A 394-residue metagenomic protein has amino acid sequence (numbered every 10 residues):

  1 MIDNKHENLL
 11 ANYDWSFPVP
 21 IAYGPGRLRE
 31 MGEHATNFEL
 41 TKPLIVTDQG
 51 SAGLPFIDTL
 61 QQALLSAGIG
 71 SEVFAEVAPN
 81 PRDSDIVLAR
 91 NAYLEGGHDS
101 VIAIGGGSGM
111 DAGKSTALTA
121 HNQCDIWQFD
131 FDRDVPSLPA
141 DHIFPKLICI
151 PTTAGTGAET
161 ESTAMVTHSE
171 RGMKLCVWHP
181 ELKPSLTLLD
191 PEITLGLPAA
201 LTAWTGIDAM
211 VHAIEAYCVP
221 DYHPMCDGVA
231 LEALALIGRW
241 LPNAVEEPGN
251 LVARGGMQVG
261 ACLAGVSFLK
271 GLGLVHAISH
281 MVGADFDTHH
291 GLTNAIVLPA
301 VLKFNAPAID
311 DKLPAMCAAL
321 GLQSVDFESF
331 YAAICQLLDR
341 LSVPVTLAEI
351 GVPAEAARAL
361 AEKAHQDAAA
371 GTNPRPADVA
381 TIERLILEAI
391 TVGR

Functional and structural regions predicted by a protein language model:
M1-F74, V392-R394: An N-terminal, well-structured beta->alpha segment
A52-D125, P242-A253: N-terminal small/polar loop signature for handling phosphorylated ligands or for N-terminal nucleophile
S84-P191: Glycine/threonine-rich beta-strand-loop-alpha-helix active-site module that forms ligand/phosphate-binding
G155, C262-N294, D367-G371: Glycine-rich phosphate/pyrophosphate-binding beta-alpha loops
S162-K270, A380: Carboxylate- and glycine-rich phosphate/diphosphate-binding segment that chelates Mg2+/Mn2+
D285-A356: Gly/Pro-rich interdomain helix-loop hinge
A354-R394: Short, amphipathic C-terminal "tail helix"
